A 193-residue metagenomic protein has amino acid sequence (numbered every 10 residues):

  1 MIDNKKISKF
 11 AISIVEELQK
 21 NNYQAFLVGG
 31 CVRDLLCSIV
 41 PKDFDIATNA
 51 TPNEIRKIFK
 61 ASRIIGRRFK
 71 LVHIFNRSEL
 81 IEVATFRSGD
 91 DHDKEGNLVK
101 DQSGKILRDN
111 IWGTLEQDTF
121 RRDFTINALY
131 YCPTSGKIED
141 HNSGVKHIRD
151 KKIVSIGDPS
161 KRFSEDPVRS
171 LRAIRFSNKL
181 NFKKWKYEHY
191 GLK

Functional and structural regions predicted by a protein language model:
M1-K193: Catalytic cores of the polymerase beta-like nucleotidyltransferase superfamily and closely associated nucleotide
